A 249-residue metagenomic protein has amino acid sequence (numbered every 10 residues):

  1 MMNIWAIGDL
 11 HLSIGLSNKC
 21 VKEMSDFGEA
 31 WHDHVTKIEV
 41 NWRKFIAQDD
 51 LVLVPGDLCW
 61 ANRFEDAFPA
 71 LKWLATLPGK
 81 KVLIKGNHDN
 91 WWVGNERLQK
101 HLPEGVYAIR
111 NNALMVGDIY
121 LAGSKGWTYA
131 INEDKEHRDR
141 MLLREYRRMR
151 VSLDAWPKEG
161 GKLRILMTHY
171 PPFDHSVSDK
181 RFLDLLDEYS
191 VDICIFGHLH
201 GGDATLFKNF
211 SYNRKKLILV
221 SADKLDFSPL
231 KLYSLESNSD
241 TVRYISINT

Functional and structural regions predicted by a protein language model:
M1-W5: Extreme N-terminal starter segment of soluble prokaryotic enzymes
A6, I119-G123, L217-L219: Short hydrophobic-aromatic micro-motifs
D9, G56-D57, G86-N87, H169 (+1 more regions): Active-site glycine-centered loops adjacent to acidic/histidine catalytic or metal-binding residues that shape
L10-S17, N90-R181, L185, S237-N248: Conserved catalytic scaffold of divalent metal-dependent phosphoesterases
L16-V116, S178-V191, N213-S221: Core catalytic region of metal-dependent phosphoesterases/phosphodiesterases, especially metallo-beta-lactamase-like
N18, M115-G117, E188-Y189, G202-T249: Binuclear metal-dependent phosphoesterase catalytic core
V52, R164-L166, C194: Receiver (REC) domain switch-region micro-motif
A61-N62, F173-S176, D203: Short, solvent-exposed loop/turn segments at secondary-structure junctions
